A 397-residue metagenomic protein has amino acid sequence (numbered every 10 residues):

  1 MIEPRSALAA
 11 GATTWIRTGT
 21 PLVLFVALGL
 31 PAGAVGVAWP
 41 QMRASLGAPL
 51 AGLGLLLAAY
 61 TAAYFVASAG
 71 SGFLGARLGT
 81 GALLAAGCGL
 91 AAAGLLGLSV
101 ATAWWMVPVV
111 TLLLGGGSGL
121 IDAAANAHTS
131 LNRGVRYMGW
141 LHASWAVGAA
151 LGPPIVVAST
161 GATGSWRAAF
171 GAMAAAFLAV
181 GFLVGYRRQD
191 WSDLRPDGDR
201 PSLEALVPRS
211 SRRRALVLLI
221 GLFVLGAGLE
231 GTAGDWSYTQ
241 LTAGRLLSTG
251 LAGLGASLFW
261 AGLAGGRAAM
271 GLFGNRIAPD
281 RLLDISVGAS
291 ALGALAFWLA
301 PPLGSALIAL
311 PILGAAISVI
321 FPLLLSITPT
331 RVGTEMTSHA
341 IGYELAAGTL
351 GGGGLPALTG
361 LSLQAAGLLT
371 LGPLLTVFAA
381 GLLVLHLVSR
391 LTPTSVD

Functional and structural regions predicted by a protein language model:
V35-G36, R213-S257, A261-G265: Extracytoplasmic gate region of multi-pass secondary transporters
M42-R43, L74-G75, I155-T163, L241-T242 (+2 more regions): Interfacial helix-cap and linker-helix signal at transmembrane-aqueous boundaries of multi-pass secondary transporters
G47, G79, V100-W105, L246 (+2 more regions): Helix-breaking motifs and short loop linkers at transmembrane-helix boundaries and internal kinks in secondary membrane
F65-W104: Conserved MFS/SLC helix-loop-helix module at the cytosolic interface between two early adjacent transmembrane helices
A67-T80, G266-P279, L363-Q364: Helix-to-loop junctions at the C-terminal end of transmembrane segments in multipass secondary transporters
V110-A146: Cytoplasmic helix-loop-helix junction between adjacent transmembrane helices in 12-TM secondary transporters
W140-S192: Helix-loop-helix hairpin linking two adjacent transmembrane segments in secondary transporters
V332-L369, L374-L375: A late C-terminal transmembrane helix in Major Facilitator Superfamily
